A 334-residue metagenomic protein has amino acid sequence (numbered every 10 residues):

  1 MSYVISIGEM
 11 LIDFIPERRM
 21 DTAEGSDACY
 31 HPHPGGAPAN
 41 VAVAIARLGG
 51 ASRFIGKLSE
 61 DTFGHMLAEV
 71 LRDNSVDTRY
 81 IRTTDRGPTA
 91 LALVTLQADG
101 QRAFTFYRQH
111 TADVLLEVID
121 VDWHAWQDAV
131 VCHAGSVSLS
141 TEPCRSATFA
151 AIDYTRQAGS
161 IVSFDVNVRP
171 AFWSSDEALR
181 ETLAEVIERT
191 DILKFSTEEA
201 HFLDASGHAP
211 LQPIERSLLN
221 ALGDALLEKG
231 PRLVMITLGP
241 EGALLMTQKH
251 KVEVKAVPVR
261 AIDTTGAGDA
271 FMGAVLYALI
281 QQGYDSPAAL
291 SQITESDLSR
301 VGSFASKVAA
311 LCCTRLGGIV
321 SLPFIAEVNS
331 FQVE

Functional and structural regions predicted by a protein language model:
M1-D77: Glycine-rich phosphate/adenosyl-contacting loop at the front of the ribokinase-like
M1-I5, D153, S206-E334: Conserved phosphate-binding/catalytic region of the ribokinase-like
F14, T105, E142, L203-S206 (+2 more regions): Residues that scaffold the ATP/ADP-binding catalytic core of kinase and kinase-like folds
A51-A134, N329-E334: Conserved N-terminal subdomain of the carbohydrate kinase-like
S52, T78, V162, V234 (+1 more regions): Hydrophobic anchor at the start of a short beta-strand that flanks the dinucleotide cofactor-binding loop
E60-V76, R180-T190, I214-E215, L222 (+1 more regions): Short, electropositive alpha-helical surface patch
V137-D224, P231, E241-A243: Conserved beta-alpha-beta core of the PfkB/ribokinase-like small-molecule kinase fold
